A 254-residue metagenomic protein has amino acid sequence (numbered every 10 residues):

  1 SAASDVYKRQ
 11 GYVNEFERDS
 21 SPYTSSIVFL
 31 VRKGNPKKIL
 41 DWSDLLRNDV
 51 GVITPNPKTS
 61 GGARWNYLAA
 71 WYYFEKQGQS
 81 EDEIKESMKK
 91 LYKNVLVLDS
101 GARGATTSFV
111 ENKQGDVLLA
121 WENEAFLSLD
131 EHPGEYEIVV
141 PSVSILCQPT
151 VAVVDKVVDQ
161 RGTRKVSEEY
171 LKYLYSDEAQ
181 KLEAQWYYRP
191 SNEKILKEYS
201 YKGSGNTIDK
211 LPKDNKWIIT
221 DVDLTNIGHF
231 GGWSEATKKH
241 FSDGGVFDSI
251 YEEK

Functional and structural regions predicted by a protein language model:
S1-D5, W121, K254: Early extracytoplasmic/lumenal segment of secretory-pathway proteins
S1-T59: N-terminal segment of the mature folded domain
K8-R9, R32-N35, R47-V50, A70-K76 (+6 more regions): Sec-exported extracytoplasmic/periplasmic mature domains
V13-P22, S43, L129-I145: Short beta-strand->loop
F16, V31-K33, V50-Q77, M88-L96 (+1 more regions): Short beta-strand->loop
G34-L40, T59, Y72-S80, V157-S167: Short helix-loop capping/hinge motifs at secondary-structure junctions, enriched in acidic/polar residues
Q77-S142, T150: Ligand-binding pocket segment of bilobal, Venus flytrap-like solute-binding proteins
V158-K254: Extracellular/periplasmic juxtamembrane helices and adjacent flexible linkers that interface with membrane partners
